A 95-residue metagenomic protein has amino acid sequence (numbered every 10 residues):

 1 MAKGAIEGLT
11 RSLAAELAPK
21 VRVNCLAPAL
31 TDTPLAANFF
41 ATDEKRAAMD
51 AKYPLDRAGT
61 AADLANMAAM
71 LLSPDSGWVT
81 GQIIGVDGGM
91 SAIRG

Functional and structural regions predicted by a protein language model:
A2, T10: Active-site helix of classical SDR
K3, A65-N66: Conserved catalytic core of two-component sensor histidine kinases
A14-P19: Alpha-helical segment proximal to the catalytic Tyr-Lys
R22-N24, G77: Structural signature of beta-strand start/N-cap positions in the alpha/beta core of ABC transporter nucleotide-binding
A27-N38: Short, flexible catalytic-loop segment of classical short-chain dehydrogenase/reductase
F40-Y53: A short C-terminal helix-loop "cap" of Rossmann-like NAD(P)-dependent dehydrogenase/epimerase domains
Y53-L64, D75: A conserved structural motif in NAD(P)-dependent oxidoreductases
A69, T80-G95: Short C-terminal tail/terminal secondary-structure segment of NAD(P)H-dependent dehydrogenase/reductase domains
